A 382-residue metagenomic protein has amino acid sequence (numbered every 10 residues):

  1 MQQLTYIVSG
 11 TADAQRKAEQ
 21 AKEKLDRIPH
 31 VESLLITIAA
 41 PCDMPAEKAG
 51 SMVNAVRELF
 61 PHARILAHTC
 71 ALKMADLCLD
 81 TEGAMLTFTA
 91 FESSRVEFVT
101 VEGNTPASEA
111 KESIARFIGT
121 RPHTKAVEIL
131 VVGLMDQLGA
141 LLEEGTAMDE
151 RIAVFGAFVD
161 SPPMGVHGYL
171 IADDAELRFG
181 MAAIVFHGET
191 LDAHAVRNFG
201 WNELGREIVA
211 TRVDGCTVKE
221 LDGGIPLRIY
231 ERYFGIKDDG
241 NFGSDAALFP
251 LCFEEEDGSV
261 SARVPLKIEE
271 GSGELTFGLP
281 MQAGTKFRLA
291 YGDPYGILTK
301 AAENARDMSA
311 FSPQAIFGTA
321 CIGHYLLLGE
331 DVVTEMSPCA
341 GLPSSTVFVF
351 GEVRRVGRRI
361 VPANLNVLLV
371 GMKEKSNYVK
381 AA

Functional and structural regions predicted by a protein language model:
M1-A382: Hydrophobic alpha/beta core scaffold segments
